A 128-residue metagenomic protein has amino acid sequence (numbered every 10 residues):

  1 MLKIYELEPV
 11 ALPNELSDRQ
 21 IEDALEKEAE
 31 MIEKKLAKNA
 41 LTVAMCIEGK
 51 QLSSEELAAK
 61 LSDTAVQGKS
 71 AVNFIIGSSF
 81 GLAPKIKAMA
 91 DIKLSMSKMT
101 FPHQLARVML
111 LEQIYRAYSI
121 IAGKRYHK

Functional and structural regions predicted by a protein language model:
M1-A44: RNA substrate-binding interface of SAM-dependent RNA methyltransferases
M1-I4, T64-K69, S119: Arginine/glycine-rich "motif VI" loop of SF2 helicases in the C-terminal RecA-like domain
E6-A11, A40, N73-G77, Q104-V108 (+1 more regions): Short C-terminal domain-edge/linker segments immediately following a structured domain
L12, I47, M96-K98: Active-site donor-binding loop signature of nucleotide-sugar glycosyltransferases
L16-D23, K27, L52, S70 (+2 more regions): Residues at secondary-structure transition points
I21, E28, I32, S53-K60 (+3 more regions): Amphipathic alpha-helical interface surfaces
L41-I86: Mid-chain, well-packed structural core segment of small domains
P84-K128: Structured adenosyl-cofactor binding patch, chiefly the S-adenosyl-L-methionine
